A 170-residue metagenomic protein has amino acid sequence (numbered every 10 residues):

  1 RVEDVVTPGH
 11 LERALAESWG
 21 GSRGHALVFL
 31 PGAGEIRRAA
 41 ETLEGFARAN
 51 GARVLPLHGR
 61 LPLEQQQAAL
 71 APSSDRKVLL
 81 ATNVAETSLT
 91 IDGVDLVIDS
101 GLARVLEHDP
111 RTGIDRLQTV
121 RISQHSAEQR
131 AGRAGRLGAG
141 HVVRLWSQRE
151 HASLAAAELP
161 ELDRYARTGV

Functional and structural regions predicted by a protein language model:
R1-V170: P-loop NTPase motor module signature
